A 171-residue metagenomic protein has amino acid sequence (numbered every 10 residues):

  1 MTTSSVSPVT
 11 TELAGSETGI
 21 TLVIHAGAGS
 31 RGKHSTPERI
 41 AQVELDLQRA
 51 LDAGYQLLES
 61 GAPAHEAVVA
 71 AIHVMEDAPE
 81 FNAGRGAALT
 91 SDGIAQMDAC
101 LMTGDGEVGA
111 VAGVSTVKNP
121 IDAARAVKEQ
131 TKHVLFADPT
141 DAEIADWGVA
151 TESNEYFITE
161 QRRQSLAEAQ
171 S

Functional and structural regions predicted by a protein language model:
T2-S171: Alpha/propeptide regions of enzymes that mature by internal proteolysis
